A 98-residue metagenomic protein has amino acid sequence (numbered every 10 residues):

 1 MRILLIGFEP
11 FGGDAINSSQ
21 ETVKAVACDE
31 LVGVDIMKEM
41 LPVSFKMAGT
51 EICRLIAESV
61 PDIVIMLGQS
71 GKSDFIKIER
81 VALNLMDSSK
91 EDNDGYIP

Functional and structural regions predicted by a protein language model:
M1-P98: N-terminal catalytic or cofactor-binding beta/alpha core of small enzyme domains
